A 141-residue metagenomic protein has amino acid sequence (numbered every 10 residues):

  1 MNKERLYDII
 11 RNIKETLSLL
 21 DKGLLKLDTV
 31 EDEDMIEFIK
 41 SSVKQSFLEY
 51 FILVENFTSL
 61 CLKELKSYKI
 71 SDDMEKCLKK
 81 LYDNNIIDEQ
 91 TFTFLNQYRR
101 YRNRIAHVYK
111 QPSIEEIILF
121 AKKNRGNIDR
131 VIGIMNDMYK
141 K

Functional and structural regions predicted by a protein language model:
M1-K141: Solvent-exposed interaction patches of small proteins and small membrane subunits
